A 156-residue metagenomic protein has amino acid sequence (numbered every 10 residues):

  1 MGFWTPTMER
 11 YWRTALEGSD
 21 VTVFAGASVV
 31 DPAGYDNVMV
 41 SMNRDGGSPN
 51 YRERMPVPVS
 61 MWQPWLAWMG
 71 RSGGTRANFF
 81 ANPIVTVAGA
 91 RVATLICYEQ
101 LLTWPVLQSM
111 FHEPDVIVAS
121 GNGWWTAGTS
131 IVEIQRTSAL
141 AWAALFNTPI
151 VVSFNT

Functional and structural regions predicted by a protein language model:
M1-T156: Soluble catalytic domains of enzymes that build or remodel membrane lipids, polysaccharides, and related
